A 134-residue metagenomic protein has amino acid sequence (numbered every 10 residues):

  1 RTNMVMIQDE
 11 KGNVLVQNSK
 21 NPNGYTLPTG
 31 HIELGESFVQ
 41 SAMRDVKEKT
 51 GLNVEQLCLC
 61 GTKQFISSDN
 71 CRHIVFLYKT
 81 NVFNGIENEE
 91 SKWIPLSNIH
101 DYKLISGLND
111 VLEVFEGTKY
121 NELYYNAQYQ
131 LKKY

Functional and structural regions predicted by a protein language model:
R1, N21, R72: Exposed loop/turn and edge beta-strand positions of beta-sandwich/beta-sheet ligand-binding modules
R1-V14, C60-T62, K79: Conserved N-terminal beta-strand and adjoining loop/helix that marks the start of the Nudix/MutT-like hydrolase domain
D9-E48, Q128-Y134: Conserved Nudix-box catalytic region and its N-terminal flanking loop in Nudix hydrolases and closely related
P22, T62-F65: Short active-site-proximal "capping" loops at secondary-structure junctions
N23-Y25, E89-Y134: Nudix hydrolase/Nudix homology domain
T26, C58, L77: Conserved beta-strand segments that form the floor/walls of ligand-binding pockets within enzyme and binding domains
I32-E55, Q64-D110: Unchanged
